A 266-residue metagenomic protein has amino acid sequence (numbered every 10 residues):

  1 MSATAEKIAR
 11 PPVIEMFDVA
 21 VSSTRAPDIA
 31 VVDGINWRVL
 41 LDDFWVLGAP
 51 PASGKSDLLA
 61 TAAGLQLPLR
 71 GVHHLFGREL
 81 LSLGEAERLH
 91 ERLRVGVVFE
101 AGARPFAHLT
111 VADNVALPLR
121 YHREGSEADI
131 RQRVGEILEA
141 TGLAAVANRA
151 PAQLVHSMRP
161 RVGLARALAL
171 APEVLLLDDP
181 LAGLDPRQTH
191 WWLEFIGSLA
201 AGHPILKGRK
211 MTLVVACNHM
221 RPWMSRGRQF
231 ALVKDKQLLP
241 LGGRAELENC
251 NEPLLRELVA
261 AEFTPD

Functional and structural regions predicted by a protein language model:
A63: Helix-to-loop junction immediately C-terminal to a conserved catalytic motif
L80-G96, Y121, L247-C250: ABC ATPase NBD coupling module
L109-R120: Q-loop/switch helix immediately C-terminal to the Walker
A128-V146: Conserved ABC ATPase "signature" region
A150-L154, M158: Conserved ABC ATPase signature
A171: Conserved catalytic motifs of ABC-family nucleotide-binding domains
Q237-V259: Conserved beta-strand-loop-alpha-helix hinge in the C-terminal portion of ABC ATPase nucleotide-binding domains
